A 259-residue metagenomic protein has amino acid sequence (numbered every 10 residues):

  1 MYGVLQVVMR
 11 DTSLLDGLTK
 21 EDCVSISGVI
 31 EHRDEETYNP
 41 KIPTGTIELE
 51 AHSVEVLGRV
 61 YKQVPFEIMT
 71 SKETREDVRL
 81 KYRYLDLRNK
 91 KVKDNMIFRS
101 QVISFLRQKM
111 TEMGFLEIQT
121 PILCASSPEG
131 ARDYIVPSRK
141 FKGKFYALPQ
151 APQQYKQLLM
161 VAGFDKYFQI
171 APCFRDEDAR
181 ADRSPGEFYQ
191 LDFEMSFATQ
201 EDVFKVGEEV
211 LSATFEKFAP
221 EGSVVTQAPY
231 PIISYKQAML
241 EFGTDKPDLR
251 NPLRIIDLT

Functional and structural regions predicted by a protein language model:
M1-T259: Class II aminoacyl-tRNA synthetase catalytic cores and aaRS-like
